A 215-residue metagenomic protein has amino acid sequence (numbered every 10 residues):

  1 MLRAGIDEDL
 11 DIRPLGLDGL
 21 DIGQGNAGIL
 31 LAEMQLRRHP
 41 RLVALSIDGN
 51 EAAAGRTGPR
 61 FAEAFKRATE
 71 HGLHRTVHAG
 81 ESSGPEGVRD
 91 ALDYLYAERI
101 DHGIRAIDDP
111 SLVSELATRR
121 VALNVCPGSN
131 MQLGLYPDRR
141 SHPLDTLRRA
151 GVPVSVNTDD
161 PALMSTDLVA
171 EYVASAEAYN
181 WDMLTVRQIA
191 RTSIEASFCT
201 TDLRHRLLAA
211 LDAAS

Functional and structural regions predicted by a protein language model:
L2-I6, L10-P14, N26-S46, A53-Y96 (+3 more regions): Histidine/acidic residue-rich metal-binding segments in metalloenzymes
L15-D21, I47-A52, H78-S82, G103-R105 (+2 more regions): Active-site beta-loop-alpha junctions enriched in small/polar residues
G19-Q24, F198-D202: Short, conserved secondary-structure transition motifs
I29-R37, A97-R99, V173-E177, D212-S215: Short, electropositive alpha-helical surface patch
R99-D109, A196, T200: Glycine-rich phosphate-binding active-site loops on the catalytic face of alpha/beta enzymes
D101, N124-V125, V154-T158: Short hydrophobic alpha-helical runs that function as membrane-insertion/retention elements
P137-I189, S193: Flexible, acidic glycine-rich loops studded with aromatic residues
N180-S215: Mid-to-C-terminal alpha-helical segments outside catalytic/metal-binding sites
